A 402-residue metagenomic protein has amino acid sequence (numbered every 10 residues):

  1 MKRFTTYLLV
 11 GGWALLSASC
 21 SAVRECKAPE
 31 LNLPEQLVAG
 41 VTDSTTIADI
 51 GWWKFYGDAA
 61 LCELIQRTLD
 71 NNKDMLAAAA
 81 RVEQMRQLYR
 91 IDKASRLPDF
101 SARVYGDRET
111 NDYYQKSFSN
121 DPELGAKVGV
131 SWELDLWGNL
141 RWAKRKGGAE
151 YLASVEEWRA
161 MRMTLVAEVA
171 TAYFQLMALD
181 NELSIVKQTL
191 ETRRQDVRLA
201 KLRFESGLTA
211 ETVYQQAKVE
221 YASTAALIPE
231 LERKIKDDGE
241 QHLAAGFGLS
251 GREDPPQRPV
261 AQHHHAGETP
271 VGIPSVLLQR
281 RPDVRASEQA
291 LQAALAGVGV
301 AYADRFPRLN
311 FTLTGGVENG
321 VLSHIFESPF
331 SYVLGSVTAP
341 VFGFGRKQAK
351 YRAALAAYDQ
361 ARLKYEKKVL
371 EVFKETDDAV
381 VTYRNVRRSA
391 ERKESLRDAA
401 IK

Functional and structural regions predicted by a protein language model:
K2-D70, E232-Q279: Terminal intrinsically disordered/low-complexity segments used for targeting and assembly
A60-Y105, S119-P122, G129, E133: Intrinsically disordered, glycine/charged-rich N-terminal periplasmic/extracytoplasmic linker segments that lie
L76, R96-N120, S131-A160, D180 (+4 more regions): Small/polar (Gly/Ser/Thr/Ala-rich) solvent-exposed segments that form structured loops/beta-strands/short helices used
A77-D92, M161, A167-K187, Q195 (+6 more regions): Amphipathic alpha-helical coiled-coil segments
L124-V130, A172, I273, S331-V337: Hydrophobic, lipid-facing positions within transmembrane beta-strands of outer-membrane proteins
L140, A149, E156-I273, V386: Periplasmic alpha-helical coiled-coil/stalk elements that build and connect Gram-negative outer-membrane
L231, P282, A361: Metallo-beta-lactamase
